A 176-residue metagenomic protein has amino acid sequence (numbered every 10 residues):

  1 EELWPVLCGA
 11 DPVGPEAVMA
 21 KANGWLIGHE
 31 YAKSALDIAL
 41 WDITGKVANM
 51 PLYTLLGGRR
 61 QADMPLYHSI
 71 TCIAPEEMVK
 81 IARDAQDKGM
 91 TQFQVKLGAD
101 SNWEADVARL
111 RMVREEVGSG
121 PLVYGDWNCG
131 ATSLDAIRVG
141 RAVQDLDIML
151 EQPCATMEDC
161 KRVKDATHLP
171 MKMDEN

Functional and structural regions predicted by a protein language model:
E1-V47: Metal- or metallocofactor-binding catalytic centers and their adjacent structured scaffolds across diverse enzyme
L3, L36, N49, F93 (+2 more regions): Conserved, mostly hydrophobic/aromatic
V6, P51-L56, P75-R83: Short, charged beta->alpha transition segments
E30, A62-V79, L97, D126-T132 (+1 more regions): Active-site mouth loops of central-metabolism enzymes
V47-I73, G118, V163, H168: N-terminal small/glycine-rich loop or linker at the start of catalytic domains across soluble metabolic enzymes
Q61-L66, A85-Q94: Gly-rich Lys/Arg/Thr-decorated short loops/hinges at beta-loop-alpha junctions or inter-strand turns that position
R83-G89, G140-Q144: Non-catalytic positions within long, well-ordered alpha-helices that form the structural scaffold/packing of enzyme
L97-N176: Catalytic core of soluble alpha/beta enzymes
